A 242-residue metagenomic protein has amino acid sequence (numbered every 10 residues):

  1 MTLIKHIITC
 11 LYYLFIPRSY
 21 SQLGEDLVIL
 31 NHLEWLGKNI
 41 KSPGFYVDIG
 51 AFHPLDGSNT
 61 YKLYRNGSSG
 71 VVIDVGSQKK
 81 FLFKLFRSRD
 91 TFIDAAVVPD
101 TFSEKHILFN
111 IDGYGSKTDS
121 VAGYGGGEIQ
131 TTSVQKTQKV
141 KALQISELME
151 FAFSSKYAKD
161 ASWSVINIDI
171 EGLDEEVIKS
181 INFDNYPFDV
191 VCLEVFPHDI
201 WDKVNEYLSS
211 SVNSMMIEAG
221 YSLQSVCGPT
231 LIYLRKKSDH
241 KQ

Functional and structural regions predicted by a protein language model:
M1-Q242: Phosphate/nucleotide-binding beta-alpha loop and adjacent structural elements of enzyme active sites
